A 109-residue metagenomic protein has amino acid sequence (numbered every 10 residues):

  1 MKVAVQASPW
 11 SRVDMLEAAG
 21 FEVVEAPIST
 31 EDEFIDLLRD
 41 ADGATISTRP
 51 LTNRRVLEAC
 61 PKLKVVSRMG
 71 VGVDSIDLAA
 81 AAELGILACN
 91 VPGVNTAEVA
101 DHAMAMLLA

Functional and structural regions predicted by a protein language model:
M1-A41: N-terminal glycine-/charge-rich "phosphate-binding" loop or analogous flexible N-terminal tail
G43-A109: Phosphate/diphosphate ligand-binding glycine-rich loop within oxidoreductases
